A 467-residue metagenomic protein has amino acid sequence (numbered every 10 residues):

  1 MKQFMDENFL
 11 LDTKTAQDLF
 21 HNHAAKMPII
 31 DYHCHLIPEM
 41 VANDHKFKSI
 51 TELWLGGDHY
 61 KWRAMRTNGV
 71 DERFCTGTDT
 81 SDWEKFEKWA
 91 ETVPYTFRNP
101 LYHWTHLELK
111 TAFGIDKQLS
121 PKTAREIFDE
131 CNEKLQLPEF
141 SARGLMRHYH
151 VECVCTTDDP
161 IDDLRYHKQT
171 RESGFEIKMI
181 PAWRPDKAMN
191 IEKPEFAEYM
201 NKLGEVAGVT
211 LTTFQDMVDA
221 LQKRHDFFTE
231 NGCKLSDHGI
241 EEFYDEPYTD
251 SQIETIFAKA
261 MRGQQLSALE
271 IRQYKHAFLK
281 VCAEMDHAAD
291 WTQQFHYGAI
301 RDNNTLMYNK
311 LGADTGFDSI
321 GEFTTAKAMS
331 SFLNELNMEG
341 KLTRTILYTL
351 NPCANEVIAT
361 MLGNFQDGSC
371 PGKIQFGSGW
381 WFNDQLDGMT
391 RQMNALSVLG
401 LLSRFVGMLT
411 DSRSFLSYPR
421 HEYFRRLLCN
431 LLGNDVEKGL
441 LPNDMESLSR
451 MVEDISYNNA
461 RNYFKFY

Functional and structural regions predicted by a protein language model:
K2-A289, K341-T343, L347-P352, E356-A359 (+1 more regions): Metal-cofactor-binding active-site regions of metalloenzymes
S267-A268, F317-F323: A short acidic, glycine-rich active-site loop that binds or catalyzes chemistry on phosphate/adenosine moieties
Q293-F295: C-terminal amphipathic alpha-helical interaction region
N304: Hard-cation-handling environments
Y308-G316: Short glycine/proline- and charge-enriched loop/turn segments that cap or connect secondary-structure elements
F323-M329: Divalent-cation-assisted or electrostatically stabilized phosphate/pyrophosphate-binding catalytic cores
F332-M338: Short, basic/hydrophobic alpha-helical segments
